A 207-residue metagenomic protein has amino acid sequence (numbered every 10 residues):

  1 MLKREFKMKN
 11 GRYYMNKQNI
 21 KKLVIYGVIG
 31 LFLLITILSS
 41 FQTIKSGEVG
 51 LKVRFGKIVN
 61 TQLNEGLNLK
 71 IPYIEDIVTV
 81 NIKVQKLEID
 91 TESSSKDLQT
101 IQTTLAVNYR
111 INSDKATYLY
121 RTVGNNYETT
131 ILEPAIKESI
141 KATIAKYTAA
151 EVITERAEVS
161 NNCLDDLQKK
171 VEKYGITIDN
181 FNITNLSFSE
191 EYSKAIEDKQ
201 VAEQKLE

Functional and structural regions predicted by a protein language model:
M1-I20: N-terminal Lys/Arg-rich, disordered targeting/topogenic segments
K17-F41: Single-pass alpha-helical transmembrane signal-anchor segments
Q18-N19, I153, I196: Short alpha-helical segments used as structural interaction elements across diverse proteins
L38-A145: Hydrophobic membrane-anchoring helix/hairpin
N108-Y109, E128-Y192: Amphipathic, coiled-coil-like alpha-helical scaffolding segments used for oligomerization/assembly
E190-E207: Long, charge-rich amphipathic alpha-helical coiled-coil "stalk/tentacle" segments that mediate oligomerization
